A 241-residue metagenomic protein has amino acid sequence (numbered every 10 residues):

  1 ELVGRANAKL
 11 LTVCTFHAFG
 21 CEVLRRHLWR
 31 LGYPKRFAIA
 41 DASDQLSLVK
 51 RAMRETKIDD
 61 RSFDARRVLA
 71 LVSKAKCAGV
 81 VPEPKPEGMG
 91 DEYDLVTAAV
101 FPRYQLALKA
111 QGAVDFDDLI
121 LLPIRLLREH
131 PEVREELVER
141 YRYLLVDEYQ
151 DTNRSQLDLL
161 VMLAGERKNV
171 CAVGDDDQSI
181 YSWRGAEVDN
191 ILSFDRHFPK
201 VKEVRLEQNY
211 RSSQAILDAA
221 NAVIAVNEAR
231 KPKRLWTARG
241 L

Functional and structural regions predicted by a protein language model:
E1-K35, I39, Q111, R134-E135 (+2 more regions): P-loop NTPase Walker
T12, A38-D44, G90-S193, R205-A215: Conserved helicase NTPase motor core
A18-F19, S73, V201-K202: N-terminal helical cap/lid subdomain that shapes the substrate entry/recognition surface in HAD-like hydrolases
E22-L28, I180-H197, Q214, D218-N221 (+1 more regions): Short regulatory helix/loop adjacent to the ATP-binding pocket of P-loop NTPases
A42-L108: Coupling/switch/interface segments within P-loop NTPase motor domains and analogous charged loops in nucleic-acid
D60-A70, P82, P86-E87, V204-L241: Coupling/hinge elements of helicase-like and P-loop NTPase modules
A172, R196-P199, T237-L241: Short, flexible turn/loop "capping" segments at secondary-structure junctions
